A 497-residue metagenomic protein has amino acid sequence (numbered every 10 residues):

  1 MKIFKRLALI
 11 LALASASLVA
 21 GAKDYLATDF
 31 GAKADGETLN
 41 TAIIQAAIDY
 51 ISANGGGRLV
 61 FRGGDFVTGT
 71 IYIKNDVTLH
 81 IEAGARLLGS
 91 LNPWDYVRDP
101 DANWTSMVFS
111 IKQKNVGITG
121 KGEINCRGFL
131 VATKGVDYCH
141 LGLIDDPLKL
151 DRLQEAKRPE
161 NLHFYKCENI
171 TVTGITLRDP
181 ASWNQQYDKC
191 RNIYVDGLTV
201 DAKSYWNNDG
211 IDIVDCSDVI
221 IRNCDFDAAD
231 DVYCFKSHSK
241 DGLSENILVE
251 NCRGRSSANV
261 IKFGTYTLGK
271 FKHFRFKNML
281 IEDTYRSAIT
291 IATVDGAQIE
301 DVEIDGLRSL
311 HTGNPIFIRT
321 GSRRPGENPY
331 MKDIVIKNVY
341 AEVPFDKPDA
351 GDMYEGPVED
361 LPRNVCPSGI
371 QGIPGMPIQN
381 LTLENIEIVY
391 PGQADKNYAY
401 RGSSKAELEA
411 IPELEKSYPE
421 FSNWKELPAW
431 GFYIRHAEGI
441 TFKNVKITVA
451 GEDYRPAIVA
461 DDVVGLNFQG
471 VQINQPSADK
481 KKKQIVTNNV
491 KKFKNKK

Functional and structural regions predicted by a protein language model:
M1-L9: Bacterial N-terminal signal peptides that target proteins for export
A12-A20: Hydrophobic h-region of N-terminal signal peptides that target proteins for export in Gram-negative bacteria
A20-K497: Extracellular/periplasmic carbohydrate-active domains that bind, remodel, or depolymerize complex polysaccharides
